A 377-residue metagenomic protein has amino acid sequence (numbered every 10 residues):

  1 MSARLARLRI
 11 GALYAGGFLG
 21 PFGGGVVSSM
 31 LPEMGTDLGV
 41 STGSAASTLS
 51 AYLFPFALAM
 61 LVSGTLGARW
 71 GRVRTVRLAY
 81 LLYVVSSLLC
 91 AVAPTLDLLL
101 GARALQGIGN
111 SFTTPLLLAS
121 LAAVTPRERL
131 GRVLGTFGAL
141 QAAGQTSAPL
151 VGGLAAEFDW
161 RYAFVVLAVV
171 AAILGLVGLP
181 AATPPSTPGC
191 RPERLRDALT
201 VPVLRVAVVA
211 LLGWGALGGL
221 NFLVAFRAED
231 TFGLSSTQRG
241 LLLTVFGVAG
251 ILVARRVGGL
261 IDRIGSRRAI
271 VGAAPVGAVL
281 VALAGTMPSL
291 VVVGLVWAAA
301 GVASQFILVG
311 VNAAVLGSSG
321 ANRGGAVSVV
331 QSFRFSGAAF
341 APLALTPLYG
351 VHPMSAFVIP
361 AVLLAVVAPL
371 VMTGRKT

Functional and structural regions predicted by a protein language model:
M1-A3, A182-V209: Juxtamembrane intracellular "pre-TM" segments in multi-pass secondary transporters
G39, G71, V92-L98, G233 (+1 more regions): Helix-breaking motifs and short loop linkers at transmembrane-helix boundaries and internal kinks in secondary membrane
A57-P94, I261: Conserved MFS/SLC helix-loop-helix module at the cytosolic interface between two early adjacent transmembrane helices
S86, D97-Q106, V291-A299: Paired small-residue
A102-Q141: Cytoplasmic helix-loop-helix junction between adjacent transmembrane helices in 12-TM secondary transporters
R127-E128, G135-P180: Helix-loop-helix hairpin linking two adjacent transmembrane segments in secondary transporters
A168-T187, P369-R375: C-terminal membrane-cytosol helix-exit motif in multi-pass small-molecule transporters
R267-V311: C-terminal transmembrane helical hairpin of 12-TM major facilitator-type secondary transporters
